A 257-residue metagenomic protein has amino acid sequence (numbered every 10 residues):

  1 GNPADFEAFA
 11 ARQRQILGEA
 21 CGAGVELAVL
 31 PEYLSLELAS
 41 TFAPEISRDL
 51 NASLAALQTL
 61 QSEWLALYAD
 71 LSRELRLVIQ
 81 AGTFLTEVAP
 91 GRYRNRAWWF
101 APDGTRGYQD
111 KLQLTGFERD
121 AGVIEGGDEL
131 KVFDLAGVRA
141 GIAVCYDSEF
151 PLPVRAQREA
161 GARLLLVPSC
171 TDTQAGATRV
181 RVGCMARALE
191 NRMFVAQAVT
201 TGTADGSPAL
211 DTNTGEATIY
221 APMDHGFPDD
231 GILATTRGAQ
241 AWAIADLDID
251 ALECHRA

Functional and structural regions predicted by a protein language model:
P3-P102, T173-M185: Cys-nucleophile CN-hydrolase/nitrilase-fold catalytic domain and related Cys-dependent amidase chemistry that acts on
A28, R139-V144, L166, V195-A196: Short hydrophobic-aromatic micro-motifs
V29, I79-A81, G107-Q109, V195-Q197: General beta-strand structural signal in soluble alpha/beta enzymes
L60-L77, E149-Q240: CN hydrolase (nitrilase-like) catalytic-core segments centered on the catalytic cysteine and neighboring Lys/Glu
A81-T83, N95-W99, K131-V132, Q197 (+2 more regions): Short beta-strand scaffold segments in enzyme catalytic cores
T86-R163, T173-A186: Active-site catalytic loop in hydrolytic enzyme cores
D110-G116, A234-W242: Short, solvent-exposed aromatic-acidic interface loops
L247-A257: A short C-terminal boundary segment appended to hydrolase-like catalytic domains
